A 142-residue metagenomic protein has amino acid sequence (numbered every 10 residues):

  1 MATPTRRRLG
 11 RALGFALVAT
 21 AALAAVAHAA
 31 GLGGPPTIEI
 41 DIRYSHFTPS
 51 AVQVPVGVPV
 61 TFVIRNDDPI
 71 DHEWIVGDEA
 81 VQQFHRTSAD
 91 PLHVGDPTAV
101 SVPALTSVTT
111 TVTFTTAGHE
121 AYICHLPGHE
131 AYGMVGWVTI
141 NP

Functional and structural regions predicted by a protein language model:
T3-F15: Bacterial N-terminal signal peptides that target proteins for export
G14-A24: Bacterial N-terminal signal peptides
A27-G31: Boundary at the C-terminal end of the N-terminal hydrophobic targeting segment
L32-P59: N-terminal edge beta-strand
H46, T98-P142: Extracellular/periplasmic metallocenter environments
A51-I75, S107-T116, E120, I140-N141: Beta-strand cores of secreted/periplasmic/IMS beta-sandwich domains, seen most often in copper-related folds
V76-Q82, L126: Short, compositionally biased
A80-D90: Short aromatic-acidic-glycine turn motif
